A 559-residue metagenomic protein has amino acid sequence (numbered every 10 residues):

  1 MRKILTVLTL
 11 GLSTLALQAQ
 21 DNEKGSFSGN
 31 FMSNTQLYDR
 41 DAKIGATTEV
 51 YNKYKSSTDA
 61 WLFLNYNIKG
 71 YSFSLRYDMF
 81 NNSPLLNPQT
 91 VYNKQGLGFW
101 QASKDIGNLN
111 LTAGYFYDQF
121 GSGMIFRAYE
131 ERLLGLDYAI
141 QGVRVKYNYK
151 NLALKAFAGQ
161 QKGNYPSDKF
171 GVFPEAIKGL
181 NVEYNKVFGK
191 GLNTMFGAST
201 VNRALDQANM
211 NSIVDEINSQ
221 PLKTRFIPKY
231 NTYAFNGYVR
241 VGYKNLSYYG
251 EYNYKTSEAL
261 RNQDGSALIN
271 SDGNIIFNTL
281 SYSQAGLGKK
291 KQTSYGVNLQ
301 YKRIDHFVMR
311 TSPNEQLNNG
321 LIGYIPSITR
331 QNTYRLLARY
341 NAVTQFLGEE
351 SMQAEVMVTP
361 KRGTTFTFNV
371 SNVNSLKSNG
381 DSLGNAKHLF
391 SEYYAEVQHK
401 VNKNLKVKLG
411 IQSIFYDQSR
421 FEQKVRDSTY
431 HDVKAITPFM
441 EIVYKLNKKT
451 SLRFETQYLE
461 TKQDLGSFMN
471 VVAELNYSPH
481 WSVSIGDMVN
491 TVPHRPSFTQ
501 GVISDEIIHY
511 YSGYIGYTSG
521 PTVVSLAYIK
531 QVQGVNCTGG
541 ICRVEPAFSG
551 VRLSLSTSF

Functional and structural regions predicted by a protein language model:
M1-S28, F559: Bacterial Sec-dependent N-terminal signal peptides
K3, F116-Q119: Extended assembly-interface regions of large multimeric machines
D21-S26, M32, L37-S57, N67 (+10 more regions): Signature for the C-terminal beta-barrel architecture of outer-membrane proteins
W61-L64: Histidine-anchored nucleotide/phosphate-binding helix
Q95, F120, A128-E130: Acidic, small-polar-rich N-terminal luminal/periplasmic segments of exported/outer-membrane proteins
G98-Q101, I125-F126: A broadly used, surface-exposed interaction patch
Y514-G516, T522, E545: Long, ordered, helix-rich scaffold segments
